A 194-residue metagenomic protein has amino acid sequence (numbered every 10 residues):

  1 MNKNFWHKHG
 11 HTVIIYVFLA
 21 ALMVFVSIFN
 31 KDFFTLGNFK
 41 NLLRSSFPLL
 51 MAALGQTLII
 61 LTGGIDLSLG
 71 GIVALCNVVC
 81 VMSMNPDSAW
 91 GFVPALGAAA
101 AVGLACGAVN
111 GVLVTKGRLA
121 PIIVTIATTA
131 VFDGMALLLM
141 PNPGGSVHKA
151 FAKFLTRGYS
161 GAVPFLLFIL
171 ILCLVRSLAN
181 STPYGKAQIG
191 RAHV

Functional and structural regions predicted by a protein language model:
M1-I14, F34: Transmembrane alpha-helical segments of polytopic membrane transport and secretion proteins
N2-K3, H7, G117, P121-Y184 (+1 more regions): Transmembrane helix-bundle core of multi-pass membrane transporters and related energy-transducing complexes
T12-V17, L42, L50, G71-L75 (+3 more regions): Hydrophobic alpha-helical transmembrane segments
F18-F34, T62, A136-M140, V175-P183: Structural signal for alpha-helical transmembrane segments and their membrane-water exit/capping regions in multi-pass
L19, M23, A74-V78, G103 (+3 more regions): Residue-level recognition of pore/gate-forming positions within transmembrane alpha-helices of multi-pass
V24-F29, F33-P86, V112-L119: Single transmembrane alpha-helix segments in multi-pass membrane proteins
S88-T129: Alpha-helical transmembrane segments within multi-pass membrane transporters and channels
A192-V194: Conserved small/polar residues in nucleotide/adenosyl-binding loops
